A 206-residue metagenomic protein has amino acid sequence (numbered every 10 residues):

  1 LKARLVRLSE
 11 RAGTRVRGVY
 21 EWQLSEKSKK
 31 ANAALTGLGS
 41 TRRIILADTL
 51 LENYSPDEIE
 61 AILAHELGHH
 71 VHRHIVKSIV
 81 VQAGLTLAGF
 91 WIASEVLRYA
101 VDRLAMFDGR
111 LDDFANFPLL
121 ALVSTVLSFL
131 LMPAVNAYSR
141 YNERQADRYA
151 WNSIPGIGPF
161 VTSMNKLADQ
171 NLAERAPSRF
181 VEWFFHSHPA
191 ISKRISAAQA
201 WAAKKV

Functional and structural regions predicted by a protein language model:
L1-L111, T125, F129-V206: Polar-ligand-bearing catalytic/cofactor-coordination segments of membrane-embedded or membrane-tethered inner-membrane
D113-A115: Membrane-interfacial entry segments at the cytosolic side of transmembrane helices
L119-V123: Alpha-helical transmembrane segments
